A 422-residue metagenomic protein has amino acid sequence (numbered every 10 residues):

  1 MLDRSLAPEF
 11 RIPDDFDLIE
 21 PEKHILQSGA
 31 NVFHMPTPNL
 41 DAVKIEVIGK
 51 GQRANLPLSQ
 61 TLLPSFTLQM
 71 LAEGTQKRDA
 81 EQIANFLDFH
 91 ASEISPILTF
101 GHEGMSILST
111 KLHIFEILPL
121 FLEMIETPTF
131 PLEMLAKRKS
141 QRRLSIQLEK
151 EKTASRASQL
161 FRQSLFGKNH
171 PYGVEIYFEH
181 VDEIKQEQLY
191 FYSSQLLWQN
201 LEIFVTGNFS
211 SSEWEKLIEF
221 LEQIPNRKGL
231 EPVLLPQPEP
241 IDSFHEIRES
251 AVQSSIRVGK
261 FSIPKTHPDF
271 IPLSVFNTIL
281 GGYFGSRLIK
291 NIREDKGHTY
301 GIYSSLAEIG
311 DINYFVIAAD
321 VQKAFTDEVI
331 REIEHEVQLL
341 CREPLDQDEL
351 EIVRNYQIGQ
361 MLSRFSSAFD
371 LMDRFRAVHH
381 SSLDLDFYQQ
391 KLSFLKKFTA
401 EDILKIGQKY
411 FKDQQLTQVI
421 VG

Functional and structural regions predicted by a protein language model:
M1-K44: N- or domain-start disorder-to-order transition segments that initiate the globular core
M1-P8, Q82-L230, E294-G422: Charge-rich, well-structured scaffold segments of protease-associated domains
D17-L18, D88, I241: Residues that act as N-cap/strand-start positions at coil-to-secondary-structure junctions
E22-I25, P240-R248, V419-I420: Short amphipathic
K23, G29, A42-K44, S255 (+3 more regions): A residue-level signal for beta-strand positions that form part of recognition/binding surfaces within mature
H24, I45-V47, I107, K260 (+1 more regions): Preference for bulky hydrophobic residues occupying beta-strand positions in well-ordered beta-sheet regions
A30-R53, L58-T61, G229-S286: His/Glu-based metal-binding/catalytic segments typifying zinc-dependent metallopeptidases
K44-L108, Y283-H298: M16/MPP (pitrilysin/insulinase) zinc-metallopeptidase core fold and M16-derived inactive scaffolds
